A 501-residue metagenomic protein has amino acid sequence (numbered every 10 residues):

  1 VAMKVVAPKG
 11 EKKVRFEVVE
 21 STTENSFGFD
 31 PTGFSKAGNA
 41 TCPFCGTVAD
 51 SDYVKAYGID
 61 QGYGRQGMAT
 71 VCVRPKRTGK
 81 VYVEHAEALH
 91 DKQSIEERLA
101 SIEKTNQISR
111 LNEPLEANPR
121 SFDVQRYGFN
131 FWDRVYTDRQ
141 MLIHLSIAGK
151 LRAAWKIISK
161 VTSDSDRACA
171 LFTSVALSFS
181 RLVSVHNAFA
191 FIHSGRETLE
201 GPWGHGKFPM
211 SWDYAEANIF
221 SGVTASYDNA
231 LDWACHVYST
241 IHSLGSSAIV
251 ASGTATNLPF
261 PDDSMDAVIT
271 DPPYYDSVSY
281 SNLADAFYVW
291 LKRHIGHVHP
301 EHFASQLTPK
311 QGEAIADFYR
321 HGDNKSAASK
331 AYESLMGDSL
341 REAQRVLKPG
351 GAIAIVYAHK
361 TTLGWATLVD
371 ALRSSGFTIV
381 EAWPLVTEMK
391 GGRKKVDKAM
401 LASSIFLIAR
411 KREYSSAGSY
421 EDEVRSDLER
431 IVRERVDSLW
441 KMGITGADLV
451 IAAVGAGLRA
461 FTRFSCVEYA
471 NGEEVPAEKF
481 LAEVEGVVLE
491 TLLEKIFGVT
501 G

Functional and structural regions predicted by a protein language model:
V1-P261, S279-K325, S339, L363-G364 (+6 more regions): Nucleic-acid modification enzymes, centered on SAM-dependent nucleic-acid methyltransferases
V268-I269: Hydrophobic beta-strand segment of the Class I
R293-H297, E342, L347-I353: Short glycine-dipeptide loop
E333-P349, S374: A short glycine-rich, Lys/Arg-flanked "PGG" loop and its adjoining helix->strand segment in the class I
G364-S374: Conserved helicase motor "Helicase C" RecA-like lobe of SF1/SF2 P-loop NTPases
